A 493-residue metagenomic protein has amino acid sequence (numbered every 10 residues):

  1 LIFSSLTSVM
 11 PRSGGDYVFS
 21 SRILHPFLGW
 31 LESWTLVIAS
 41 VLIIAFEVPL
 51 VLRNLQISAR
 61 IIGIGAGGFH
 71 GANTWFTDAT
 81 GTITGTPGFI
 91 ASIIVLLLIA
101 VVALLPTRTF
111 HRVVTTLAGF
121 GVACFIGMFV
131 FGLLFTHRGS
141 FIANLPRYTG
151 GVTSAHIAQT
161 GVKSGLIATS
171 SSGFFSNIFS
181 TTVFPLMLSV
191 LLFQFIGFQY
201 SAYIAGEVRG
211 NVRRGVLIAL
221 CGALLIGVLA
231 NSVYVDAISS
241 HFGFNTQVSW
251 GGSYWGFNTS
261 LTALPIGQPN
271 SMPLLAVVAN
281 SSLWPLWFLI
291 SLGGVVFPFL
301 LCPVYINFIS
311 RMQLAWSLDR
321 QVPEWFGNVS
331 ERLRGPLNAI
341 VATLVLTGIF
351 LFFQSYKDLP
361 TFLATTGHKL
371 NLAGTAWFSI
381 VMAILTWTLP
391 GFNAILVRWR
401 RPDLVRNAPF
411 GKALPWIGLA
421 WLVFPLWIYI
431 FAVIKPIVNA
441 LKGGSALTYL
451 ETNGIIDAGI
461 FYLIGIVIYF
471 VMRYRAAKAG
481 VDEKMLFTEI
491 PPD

Functional and structural regions predicted by a protein language model:
L1-S92, L96, F299-I309: Hydrophobic transmembrane alpha-helices that form the core helical bundles of multi-pass secondary transporters
S5-V9, L31, A79-T82, I94-A123 (+5 more regions): Membrane-water interface regions at transmembrane-helix termini and the short interhelical loops of multi-pass membrane
V9-G14, R22-L28, G206-V216, A315-E324 (+1 more regions): Juxtamembrane helix-boundary/capping and inter-helix hinge elements in multi-pass membrane proteins
V18-S20, H25, R60-I62, V162 (+2 more regions): TM-loop-TM module centered on a large, flexible mid-protein loop between adjacent transmembrane helices in multi-pass
T35-R53, F195, Y200-A205, S281-E324 (+1 more regions): Membrane-helix boundary/coupling elements in multi-pass transport proteins
G68-T86, T116-R214, I218-S282, F288: Helix-loop-helix junctions that connect adjacent transmembrane segments in multi-pass membrane transporters
T84-P87, I99, T107, V113-T116 (+4 more regions): C-terminal membrane-solvent junction of multi-pass transporters and transport-like membrane proteins
I142-G161, F175, G391-I417, K435-D493: Terminal cytosolic tails of multi-pass membrane transporters, especially the segment immediately following the final
